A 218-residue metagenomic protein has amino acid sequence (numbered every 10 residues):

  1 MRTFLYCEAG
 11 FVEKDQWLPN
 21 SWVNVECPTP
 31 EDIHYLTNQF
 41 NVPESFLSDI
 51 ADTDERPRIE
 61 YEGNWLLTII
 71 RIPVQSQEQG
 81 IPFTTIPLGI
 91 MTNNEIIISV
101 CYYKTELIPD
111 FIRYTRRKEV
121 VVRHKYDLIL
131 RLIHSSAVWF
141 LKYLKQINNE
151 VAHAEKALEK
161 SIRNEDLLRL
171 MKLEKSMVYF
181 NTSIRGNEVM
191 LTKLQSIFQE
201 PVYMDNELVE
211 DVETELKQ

Functional and structural regions predicted by a protein language model:
M1-K217: Peripheral, non-transmembrane regulatory/ligand-interaction domains of membrane transport proteins
